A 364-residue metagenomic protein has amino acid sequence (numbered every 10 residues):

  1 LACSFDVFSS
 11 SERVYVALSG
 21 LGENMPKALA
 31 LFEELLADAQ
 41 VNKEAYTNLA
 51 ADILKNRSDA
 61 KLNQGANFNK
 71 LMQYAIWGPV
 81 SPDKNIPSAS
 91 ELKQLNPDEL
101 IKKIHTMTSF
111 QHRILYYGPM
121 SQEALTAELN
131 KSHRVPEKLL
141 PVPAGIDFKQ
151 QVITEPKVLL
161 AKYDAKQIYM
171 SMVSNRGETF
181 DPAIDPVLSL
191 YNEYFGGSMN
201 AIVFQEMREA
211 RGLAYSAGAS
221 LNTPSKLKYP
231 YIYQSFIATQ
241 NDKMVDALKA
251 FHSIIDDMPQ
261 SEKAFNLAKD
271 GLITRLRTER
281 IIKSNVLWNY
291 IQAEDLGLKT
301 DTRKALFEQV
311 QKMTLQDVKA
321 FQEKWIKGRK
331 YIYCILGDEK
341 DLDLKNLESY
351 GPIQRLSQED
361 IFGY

Functional and structural regions predicted by a protein language model:
L1-A37, L49-S58, N63-E91, F110-Y117 (+5 more regions): M16 family metallopeptidases and their MPP-like homologs
A39-T47: Short secondary-structure capping/junction motifs at helix and strand boundaries
T106-T108: Glycine-rich phosphate/diphosphate-binding loops that line cofactor/substrate pockets in enzymes
R113-T179, I335-Y364: An aromatic/glycine/proline-enriched structural segment found at the starts of mature extracellular/organellar domains
